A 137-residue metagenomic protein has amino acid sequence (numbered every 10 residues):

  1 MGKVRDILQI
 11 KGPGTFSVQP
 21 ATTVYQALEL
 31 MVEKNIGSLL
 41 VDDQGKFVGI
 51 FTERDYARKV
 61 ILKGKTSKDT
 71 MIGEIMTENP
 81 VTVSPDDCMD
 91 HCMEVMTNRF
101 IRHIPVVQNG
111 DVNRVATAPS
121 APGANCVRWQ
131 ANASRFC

Functional and structural regions predicted by a protein language model:
M1, L28-E29, D43-G45, K63-K65 (+2 more regions): Short hydrophobic/aromatic-rich motifs at helix boundaries and adjacent loops
M1-P13, T52-T82, C88-T97, T117-C137: Tandem CBS (Bateman) regulatory domains
R5, Q9-L39, D43-V48: A positional/architectural concept
G14-S17, K46-F47, L62, T82 (+2 more regions): Short, flexible active-site loop motifs that bind/organize anionic cofactors or intermediates
T15-F16, S38-L39, V48, G73-E74 (+2 more regions): Structural motif
S17-N35, T82-F100, V107: The conserved cystathionine-beta-synthase
M31-K34, L39-D55, M96, I104-S120: A glycine-centered beta-loop-beta connector
